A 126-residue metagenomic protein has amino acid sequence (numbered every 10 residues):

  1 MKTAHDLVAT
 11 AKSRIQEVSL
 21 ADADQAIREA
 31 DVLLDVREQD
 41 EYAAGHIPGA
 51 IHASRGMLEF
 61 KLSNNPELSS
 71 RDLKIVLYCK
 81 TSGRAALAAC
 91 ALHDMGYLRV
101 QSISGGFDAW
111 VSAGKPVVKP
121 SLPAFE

Functional and structural regions predicted by a protein language model:
M1-V32, Q39-K74, G83-E126: Rhodanese-like catalytic fold shared by cysteine-dependent sulfurtransferases and DSP/PTP-type phosphatases
Y78: Short, surface-exposed ligand- or partner-binding patches at beta-edge/loop junctions that are enriched in aromatics
